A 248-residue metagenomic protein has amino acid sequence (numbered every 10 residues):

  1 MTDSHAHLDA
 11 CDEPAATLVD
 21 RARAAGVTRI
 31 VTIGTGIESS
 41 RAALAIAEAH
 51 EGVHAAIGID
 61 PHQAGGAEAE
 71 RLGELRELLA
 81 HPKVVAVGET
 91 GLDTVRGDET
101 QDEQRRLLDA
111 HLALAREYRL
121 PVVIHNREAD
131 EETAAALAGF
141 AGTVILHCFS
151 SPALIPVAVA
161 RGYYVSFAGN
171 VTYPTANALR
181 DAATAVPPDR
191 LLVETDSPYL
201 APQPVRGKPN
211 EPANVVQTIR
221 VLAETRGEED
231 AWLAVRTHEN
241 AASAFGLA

Functional and structural regions predicted by a protein language model:
M1-A248: Mid-domain alpha/beta scaffold segments of enzyme catalytic cores
